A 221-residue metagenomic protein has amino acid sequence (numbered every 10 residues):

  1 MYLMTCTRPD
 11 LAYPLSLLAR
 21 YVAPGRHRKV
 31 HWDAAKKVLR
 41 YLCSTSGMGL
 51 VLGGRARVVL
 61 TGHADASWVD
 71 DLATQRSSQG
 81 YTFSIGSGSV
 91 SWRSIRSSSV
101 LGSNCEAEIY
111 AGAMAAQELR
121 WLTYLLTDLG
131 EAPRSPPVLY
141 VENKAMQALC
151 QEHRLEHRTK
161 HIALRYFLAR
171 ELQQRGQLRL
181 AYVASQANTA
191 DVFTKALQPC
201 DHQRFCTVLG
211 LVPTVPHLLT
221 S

Functional and structural regions predicted by a protein language model:
M1-M48, A184, V192-T194: C-terminal reverse transcriptase regions that engage the nucleic-acid substrate
M1-Y13, S67-D71, Q75-S78, N104-Y124: Conserved pre-motif C helix in the palm subdomain of viral-like polymerases
P14, K37, H63-L72, F83 (+1 more regions): Acidic, metal-ion-coordinating active-site neighborhood of RNase H-like domains and the RT-RNase H "connection"/linker
Y21, V59, I95-S221: RNase H-like nuclease module associated with reverse transcription
R40-A66, E131-P133: Structured nucleic-acid-interacting core domains from mobile-element enzymes and related host factors, especially RNase
S44-M48, V69, S89-W92, W121-D128: Conserved helix-loop functional segments at active or binding sites
G54, A64-A66, I85-S87, V141-N143 (+2 more regions): Residues immediately flanking
G62-C105: RNase H-like nuclease fold core
